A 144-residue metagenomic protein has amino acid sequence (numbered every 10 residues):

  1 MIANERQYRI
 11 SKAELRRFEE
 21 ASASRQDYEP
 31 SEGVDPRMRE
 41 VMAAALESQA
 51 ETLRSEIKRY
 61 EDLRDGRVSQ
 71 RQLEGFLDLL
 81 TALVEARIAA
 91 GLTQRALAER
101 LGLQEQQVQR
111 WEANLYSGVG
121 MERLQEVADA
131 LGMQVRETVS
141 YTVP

Functional and structural regions predicted by a protein language model:
M1-D78, P144: N-terminal flexible/basic segments that precede or flank functional cores
D78-A86: Ordered, amphipathic secondary-structure segments that act as subunit-interaction surfaces in large macromolecular
T81, G91-L92, E122: Residue-level signal for the short linker/turn that defines the boundary of a DNA-recognition helix
R87, A98, A128: The alpha-helix within a helix-turn-helix
G91-W111, L115: Short alpha-helical DNA-recognition segment
L115-M121: Short, solvent-exposed alpha-helical "recognition" segments
M121-T138: DNA major-groove recognition helix of helix-turn-helix/homeodomain DNA-binding modules
T138-P144: Short amphipathic recognition helices of helix-turn-helix/homeodomain-type DNA-binding modules
